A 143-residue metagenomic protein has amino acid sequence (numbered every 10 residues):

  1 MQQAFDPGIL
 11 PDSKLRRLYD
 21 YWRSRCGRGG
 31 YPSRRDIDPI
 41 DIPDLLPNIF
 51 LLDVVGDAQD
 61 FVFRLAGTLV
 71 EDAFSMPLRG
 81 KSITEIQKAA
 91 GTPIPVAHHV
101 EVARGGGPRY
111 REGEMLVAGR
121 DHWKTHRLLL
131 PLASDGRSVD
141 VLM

Functional and structural regions predicted by a protein language model:
Q2-M143: Sensory/regulatory domains in signal-transduction proteins
